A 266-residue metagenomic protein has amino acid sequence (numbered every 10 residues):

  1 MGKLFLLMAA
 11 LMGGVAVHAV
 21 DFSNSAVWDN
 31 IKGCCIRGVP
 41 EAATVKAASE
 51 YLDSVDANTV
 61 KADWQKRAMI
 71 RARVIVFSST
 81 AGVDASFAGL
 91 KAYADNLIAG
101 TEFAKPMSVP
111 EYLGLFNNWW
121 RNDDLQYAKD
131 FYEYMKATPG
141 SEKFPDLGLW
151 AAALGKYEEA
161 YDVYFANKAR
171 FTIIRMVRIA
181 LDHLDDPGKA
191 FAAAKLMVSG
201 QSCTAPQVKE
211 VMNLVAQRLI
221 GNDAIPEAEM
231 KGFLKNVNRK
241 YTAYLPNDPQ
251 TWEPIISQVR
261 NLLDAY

Functional and structural regions predicted by a protein language model:
L4-G13: Sec-dependent N-terminal signal peptides
V15-A19: Sec/Tat signal peptide C-region and signal peptidase I cleavage site
V20-I31, A62-I75, A104-G114, Y127 (+4 more regions): Generic helix N-cap/helix-start motif at coil->alpha-helix transitions
A26-A43: Alpha-helical segment of the N-proximal tetratricopeptide repeat
C34, S78-T80, W119, A151 (+2 more regions): Residue at a conserved register position within TPR or TPR-like alpha-solenoid repeats
A47-V55, D84-T101, Q126-K136, E158-N167 (+2 more regions): Alpha-helical repeat scaffolds
E229-Y266: Terminal, low-structured helical/coil segments at or just beyond the last alpha-helical repeat
